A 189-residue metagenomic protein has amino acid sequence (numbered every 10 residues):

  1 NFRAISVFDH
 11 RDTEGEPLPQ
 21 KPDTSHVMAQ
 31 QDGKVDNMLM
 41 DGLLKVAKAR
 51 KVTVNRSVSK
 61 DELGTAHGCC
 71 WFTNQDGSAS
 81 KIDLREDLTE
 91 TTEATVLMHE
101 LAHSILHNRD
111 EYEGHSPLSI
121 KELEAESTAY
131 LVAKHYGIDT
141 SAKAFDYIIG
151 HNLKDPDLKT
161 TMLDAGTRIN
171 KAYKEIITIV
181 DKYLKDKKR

Functional and structural regions predicted by a protein language model:
N1-R189: N-terminal accessory/interface modules of nucleic-acid-binding and processing proteins
